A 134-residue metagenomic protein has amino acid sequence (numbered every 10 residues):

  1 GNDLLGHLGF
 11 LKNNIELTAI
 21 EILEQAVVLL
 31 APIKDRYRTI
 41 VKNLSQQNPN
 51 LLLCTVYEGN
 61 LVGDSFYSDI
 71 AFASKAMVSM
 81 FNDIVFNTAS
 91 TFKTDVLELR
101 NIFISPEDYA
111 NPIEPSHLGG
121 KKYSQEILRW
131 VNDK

Functional and structural regions predicted by a protein language model:
G1-H117, K121-N132: Alpha-helical cap/lid subdomain in secreted, periplasmic, or secretory-pathway luminal O-acyl-processing enzymes
